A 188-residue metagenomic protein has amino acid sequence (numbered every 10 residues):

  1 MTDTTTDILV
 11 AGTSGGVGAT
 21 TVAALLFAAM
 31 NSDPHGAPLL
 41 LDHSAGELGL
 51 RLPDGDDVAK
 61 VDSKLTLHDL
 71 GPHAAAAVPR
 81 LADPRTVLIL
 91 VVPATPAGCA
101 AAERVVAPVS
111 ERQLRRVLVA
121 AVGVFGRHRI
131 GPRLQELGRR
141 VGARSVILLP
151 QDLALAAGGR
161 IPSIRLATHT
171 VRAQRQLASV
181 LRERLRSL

Functional and structural regions predicted by a protein language model:
D3-G71: Walker A/P-loop NTP-binding active-site region of P-loop NTPases, recognizing the glycine-rich GxxxxGKT/S
L9-A11, L41-D42, L67-L70, L88-A94 (+1 more regions): Conserved beta-strand segments of the P-loop GTPase G domain that flank and frequently precede/overlap
A19-T20, A77, A97-E103, H128-P132: Active-site-adjacent loop/helix micro-motif of nuclease/hydrolase catalytic cores
A74-P96: Inter-motif core of Ras-like GTPase G domains
P84-V87, Q113-V117, G142-R144: Short glycine-/polar-rich loops that comprise or flank the Walker A/P-loop and associated switch/sensor motifs
A101-V124, L134-R139: Conserved C-terminal guanine-recognition region of P-loop GTPase G domains, centered on the G4
F125, I130-A167: Beta-strand-loop-alpha "switch" segments that mediate conformational coupling across diverse proteins
I161-L188: NTP-binding/hydrolysis catalytic cores, primarily Walker-type P-loop NTPases
